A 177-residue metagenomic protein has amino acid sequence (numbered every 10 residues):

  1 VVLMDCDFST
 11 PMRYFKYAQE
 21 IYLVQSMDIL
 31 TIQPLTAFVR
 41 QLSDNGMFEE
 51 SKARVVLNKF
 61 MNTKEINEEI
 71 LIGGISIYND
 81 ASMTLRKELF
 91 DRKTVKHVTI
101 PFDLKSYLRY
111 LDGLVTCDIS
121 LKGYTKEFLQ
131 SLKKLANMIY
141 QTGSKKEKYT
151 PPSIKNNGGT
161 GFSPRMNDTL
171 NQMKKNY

Functional and structural regions predicted by a protein language model:
V1, A18-Q19, H97: Conserved acidic residues
V1-Y14: Switch II (G3) loop of P-loop NTPases
D5, Y22-M27, A53-K59: Conserved beta-strand segments of the P-loop GTPase G domain that flank and frequently precede/overlap
F8-S9, D28-I29, F60-K64, L104-S106: Conserved nucleotide-binding/hydrolysis micro-motifs of P-loop NTPases
A18-F38, T63-E68: Conserved Switch II/interswitch segment of TRAFAC-class P-loop GTPases
T36-T63: P-loop/Walker A phosphate-binding loop and immediately adjacent motor/lid segment at beta-alpha junctions
K59-M61, L71-I119: Beta-strand-loop-alpha "switch" segments that mediate conformational coupling across diverse proteins
R109-Y177: NTP-binding/hydrolysis catalytic cores, primarily Walker-type P-loop NTPases
